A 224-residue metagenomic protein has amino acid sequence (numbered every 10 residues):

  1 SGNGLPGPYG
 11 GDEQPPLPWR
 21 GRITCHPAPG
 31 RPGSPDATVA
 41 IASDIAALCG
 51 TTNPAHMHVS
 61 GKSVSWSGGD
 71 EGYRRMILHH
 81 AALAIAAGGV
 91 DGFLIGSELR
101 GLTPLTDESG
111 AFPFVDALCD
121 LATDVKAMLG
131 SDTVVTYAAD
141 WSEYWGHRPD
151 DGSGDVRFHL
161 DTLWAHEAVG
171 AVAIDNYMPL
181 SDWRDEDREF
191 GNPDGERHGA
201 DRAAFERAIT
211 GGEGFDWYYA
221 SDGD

Functional and structural regions predicted by a protein language model:
G2-H79: Active-site-adjacent "subsite" loops/lids of carbohydrate-active enzymes
D44, L48-D224: Noncatalytic carbohydrate-binding groove/subsite architecture in carbohydrate-active enzymes
